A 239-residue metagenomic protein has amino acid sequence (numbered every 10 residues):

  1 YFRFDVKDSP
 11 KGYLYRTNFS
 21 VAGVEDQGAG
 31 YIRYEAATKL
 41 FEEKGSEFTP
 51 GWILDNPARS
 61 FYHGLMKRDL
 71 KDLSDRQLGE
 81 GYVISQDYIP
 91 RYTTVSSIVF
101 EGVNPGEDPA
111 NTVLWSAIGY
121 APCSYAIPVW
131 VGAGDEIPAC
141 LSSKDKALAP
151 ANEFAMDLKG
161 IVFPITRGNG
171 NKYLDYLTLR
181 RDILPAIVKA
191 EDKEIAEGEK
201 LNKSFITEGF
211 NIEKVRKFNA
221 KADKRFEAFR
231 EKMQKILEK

Functional and structural regions predicted by a protein language model:
Y1-K239: C-terminus-biased signal that marks the final domain/tail of proteins
